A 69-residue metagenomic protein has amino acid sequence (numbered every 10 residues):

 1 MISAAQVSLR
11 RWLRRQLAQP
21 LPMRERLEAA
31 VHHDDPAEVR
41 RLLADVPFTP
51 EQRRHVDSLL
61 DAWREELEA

Functional and structural regions predicted by a protein language model:
M1-A4, E65-A69: Short intrinsically disordered terminal tails
I2-H33: N-terminal acidic leader/helix
H32-E68: Short, charge-rich amphipathic interface segments used for partner binding and complex assembly
